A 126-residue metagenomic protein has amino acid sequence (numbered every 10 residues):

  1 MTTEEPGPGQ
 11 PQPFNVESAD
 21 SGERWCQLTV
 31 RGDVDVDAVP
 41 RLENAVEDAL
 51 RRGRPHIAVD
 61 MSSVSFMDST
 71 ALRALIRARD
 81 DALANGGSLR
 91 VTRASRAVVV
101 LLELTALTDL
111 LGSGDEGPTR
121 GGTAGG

Functional and structural regions predicted by a protein language model:
M1-S65, I76-G126: STAS-like cytosolic regulatory interaction modules
